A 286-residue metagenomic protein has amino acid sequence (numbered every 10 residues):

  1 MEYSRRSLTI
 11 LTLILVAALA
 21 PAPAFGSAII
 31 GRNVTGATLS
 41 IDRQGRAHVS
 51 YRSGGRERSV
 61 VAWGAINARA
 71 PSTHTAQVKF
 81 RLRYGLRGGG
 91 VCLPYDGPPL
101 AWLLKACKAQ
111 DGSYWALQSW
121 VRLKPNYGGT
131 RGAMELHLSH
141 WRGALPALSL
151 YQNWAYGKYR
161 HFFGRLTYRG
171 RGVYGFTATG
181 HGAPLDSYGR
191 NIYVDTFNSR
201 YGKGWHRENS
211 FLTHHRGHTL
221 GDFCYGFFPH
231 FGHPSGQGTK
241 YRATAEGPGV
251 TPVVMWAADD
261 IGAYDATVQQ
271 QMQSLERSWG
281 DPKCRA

Functional and structural regions predicted by a protein language model:
M1-I10: Bacterial N-terminal signal peptides that target proteins for export
T9-A20: Bacterial N-terminal signal peptides
F25-A286: Extracellular, repeat-based ectodomains that mediate carbohydrate processing or recognition
